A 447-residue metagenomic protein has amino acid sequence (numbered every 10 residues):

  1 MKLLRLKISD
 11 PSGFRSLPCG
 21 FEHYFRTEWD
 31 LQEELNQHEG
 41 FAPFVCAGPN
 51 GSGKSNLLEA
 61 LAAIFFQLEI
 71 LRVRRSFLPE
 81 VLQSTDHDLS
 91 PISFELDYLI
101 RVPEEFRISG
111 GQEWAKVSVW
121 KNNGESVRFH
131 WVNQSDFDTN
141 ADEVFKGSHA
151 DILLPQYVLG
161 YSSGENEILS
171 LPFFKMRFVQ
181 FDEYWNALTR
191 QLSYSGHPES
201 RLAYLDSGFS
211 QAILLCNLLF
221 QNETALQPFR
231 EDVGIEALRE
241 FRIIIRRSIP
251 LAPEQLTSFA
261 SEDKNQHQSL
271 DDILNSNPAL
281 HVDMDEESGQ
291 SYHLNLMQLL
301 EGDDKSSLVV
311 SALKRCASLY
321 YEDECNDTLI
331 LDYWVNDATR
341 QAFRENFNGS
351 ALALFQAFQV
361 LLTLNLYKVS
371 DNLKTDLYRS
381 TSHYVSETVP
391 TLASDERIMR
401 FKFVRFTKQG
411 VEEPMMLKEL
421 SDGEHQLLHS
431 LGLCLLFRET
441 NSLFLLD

Functional and structural regions predicted by a protein language model:
K2, K7-A62, L445: Pre-Walker A-like glycine/lysine-rich segment at the N-terminus of P-loop NTPase domains
K2-R15, R26-E28, A212-H425, G432-L443: Extended helical coiled-coil dimerization/tether regions that scaffold and oligomerize large DNA-maintenance assemblies
P11-G13, D30, G51-S52, R101-P103 (+2 more regions): Short, solvent-exposed loop/turn segments at secondary-structure junctions
E39-Q83, R107, L427-C434: Phosphate-binding glycine-rich loops of NTP-binding sites
I64, L171-Q180: Short secondary-structure boundary/capping segments
V81-S163, S170-L171: Nucleotide-state sensing region of NTPase/ATPase domains
F178-Y184, E199-S207: Extended serine/threonine-enriched, polar tracts that run as long, contiguous segments within proteins
F181-L192, I243: Eukaryote-specific, cytoplasm-facing alpha-helical/coiled-coil scaffolding segments in long proteins
